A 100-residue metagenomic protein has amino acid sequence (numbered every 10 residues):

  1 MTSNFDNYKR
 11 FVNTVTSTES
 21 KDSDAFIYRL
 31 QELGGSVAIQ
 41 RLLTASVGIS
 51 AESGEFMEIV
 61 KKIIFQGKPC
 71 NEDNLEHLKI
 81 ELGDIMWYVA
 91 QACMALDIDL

Functional and structural regions predicted by a protein language model:
M1-L100: Flexible "arm" and connector segments at domain edges
